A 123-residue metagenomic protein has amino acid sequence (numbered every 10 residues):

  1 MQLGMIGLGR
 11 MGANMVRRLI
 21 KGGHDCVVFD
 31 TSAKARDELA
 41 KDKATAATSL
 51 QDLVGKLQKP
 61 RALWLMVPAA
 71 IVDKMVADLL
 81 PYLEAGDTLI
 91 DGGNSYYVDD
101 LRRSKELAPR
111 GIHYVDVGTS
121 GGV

Functional and structural regions predicted by a protein language model:
M1-R61, Y82, G86, V115 (+1 more regions): NAD(P)+-binding Rossmann beta1-loop-alpha1 motif at the extreme N-terminus of oxidoreductases
V16-R17, A40, V76-D78, L101-S104: Short amphipathic alpha-helical segments
Q58, P68, A77-L80, E84 (+2 more regions): Generic short alpha-helical segment signal, independent of protein family or function, capturing local helix propensity
L63-L79, Y96-D99: Beta-loop-alpha module in the N-terminal Rossmann-like domain of NAD(P)-dependent dehydrogenases, especially those
A85-T88, G92-V123: Rossmann-fold NAD(P)-binding glycine/threonine-rich loop
